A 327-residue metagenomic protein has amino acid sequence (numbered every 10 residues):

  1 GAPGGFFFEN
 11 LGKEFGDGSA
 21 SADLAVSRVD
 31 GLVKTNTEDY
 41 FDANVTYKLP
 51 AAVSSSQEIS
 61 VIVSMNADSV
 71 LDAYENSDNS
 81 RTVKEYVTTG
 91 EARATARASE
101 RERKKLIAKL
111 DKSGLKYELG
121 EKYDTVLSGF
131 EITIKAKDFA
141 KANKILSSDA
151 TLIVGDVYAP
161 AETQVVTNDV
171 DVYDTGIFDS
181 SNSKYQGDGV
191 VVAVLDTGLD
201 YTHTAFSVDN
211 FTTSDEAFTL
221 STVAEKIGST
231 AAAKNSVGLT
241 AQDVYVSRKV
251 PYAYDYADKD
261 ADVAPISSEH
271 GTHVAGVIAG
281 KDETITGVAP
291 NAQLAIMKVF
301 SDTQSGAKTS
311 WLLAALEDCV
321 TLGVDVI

Functional and structural regions predicted by a protein language model:
P3-D30, N36, K104-V191, D200-V208: Autoinhibitory propeptides
S54-S56, Y74, D179-T309, L322-D325: Subtilisin-like serine protease catalytic core
S60, D68-D72, F139, Y201: Primarily extracytoplasmic ectodomains and periplasmic/lumenal surface modules that are beta-strand-rich
M65-A67, I134, V194: Flexible glycine-/small-residue-rich
L71-A96: A solvent-exposed, charged loop/short amphipathic helix patch at secondary-structure junctions
R93-R101, T133-N143, K184-Y185, D200 (+2 more regions): Soluble non-cytosolic domains of exported or imported proteins
A314-G323: Short, well-structured alpha-helical segments in soluble
